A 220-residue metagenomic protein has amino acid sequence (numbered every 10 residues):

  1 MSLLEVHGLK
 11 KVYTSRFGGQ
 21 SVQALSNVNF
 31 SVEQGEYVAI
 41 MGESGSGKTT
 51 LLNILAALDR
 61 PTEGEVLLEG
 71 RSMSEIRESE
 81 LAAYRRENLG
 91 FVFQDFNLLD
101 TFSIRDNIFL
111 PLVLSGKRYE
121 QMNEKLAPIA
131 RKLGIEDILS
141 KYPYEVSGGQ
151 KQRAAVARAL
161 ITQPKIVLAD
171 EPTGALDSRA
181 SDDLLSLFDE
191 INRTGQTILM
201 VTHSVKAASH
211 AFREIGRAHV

Functional and structural regions predicted by a protein language model:
L3-L4, L9-E214: ABC family nucleotide-binding domain
A218-V220: Conserved small/polar residues in nucleotide/adenosyl-binding loops
